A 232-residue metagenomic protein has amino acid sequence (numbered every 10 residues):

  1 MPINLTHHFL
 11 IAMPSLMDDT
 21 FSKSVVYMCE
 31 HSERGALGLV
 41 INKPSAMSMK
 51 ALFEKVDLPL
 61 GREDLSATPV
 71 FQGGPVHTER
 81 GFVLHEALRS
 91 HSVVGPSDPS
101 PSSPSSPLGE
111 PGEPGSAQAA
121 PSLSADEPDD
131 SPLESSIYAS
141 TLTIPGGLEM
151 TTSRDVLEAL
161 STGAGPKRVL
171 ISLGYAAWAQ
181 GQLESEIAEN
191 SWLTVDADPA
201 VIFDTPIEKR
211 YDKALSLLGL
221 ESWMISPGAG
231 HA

Functional and structural regions predicted by a protein language model:
M1-D98, A119-I171, A176-A232: A short aromatic-anchored loop/beta-hairpin motif
G95, G109-G115: Residue-identity detector for glycine
P104, E113, A117-Q118: Short Gly/Ser/Thr- and charged-rich N-terminal loops/segments that act as flexible capping/hinge elements
S105-L108, S122: Short, low-complexity, intrinsically disordered N-terminal modules that encode targeting/processing signals
